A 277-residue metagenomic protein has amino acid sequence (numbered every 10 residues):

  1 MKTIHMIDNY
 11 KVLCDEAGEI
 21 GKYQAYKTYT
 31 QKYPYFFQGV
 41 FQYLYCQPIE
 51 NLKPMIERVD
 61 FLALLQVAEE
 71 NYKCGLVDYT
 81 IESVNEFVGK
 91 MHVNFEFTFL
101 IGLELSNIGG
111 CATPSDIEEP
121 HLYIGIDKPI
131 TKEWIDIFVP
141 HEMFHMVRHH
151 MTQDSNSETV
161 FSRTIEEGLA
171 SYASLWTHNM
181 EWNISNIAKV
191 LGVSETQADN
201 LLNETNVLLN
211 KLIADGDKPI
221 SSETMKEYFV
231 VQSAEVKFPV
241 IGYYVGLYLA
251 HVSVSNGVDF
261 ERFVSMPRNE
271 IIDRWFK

Functional and structural regions predicted by a protein language model:
M1-G18, F87, T159-L209: Post-HExxH zinc-binding segment in Zn-dependent metallohydrolases
M1-I56, L62: N-terminal low-structure segments adjacent to metalloprotease catalytic domains across cellular compartments
V59-P114, E118, K132-E133, W182: Auxiliary, metal-adjacent structural segments of Zn-dependent hydrolase domains
V88-G89, F144, R148-T152, S174-H178 (+4 more regions): Hydrophobic/aromatic-lined pockets within catalytic cores
I124-F138, S155: Short pre-active-site segment immediately N-terminal to the catalytic Zn-binding motif
I137-H150, E167-S171: Active-site recognition of the HExxH zinc-binding catalytic motif
N206-K277: Pan-zinc metallopeptidase signature
